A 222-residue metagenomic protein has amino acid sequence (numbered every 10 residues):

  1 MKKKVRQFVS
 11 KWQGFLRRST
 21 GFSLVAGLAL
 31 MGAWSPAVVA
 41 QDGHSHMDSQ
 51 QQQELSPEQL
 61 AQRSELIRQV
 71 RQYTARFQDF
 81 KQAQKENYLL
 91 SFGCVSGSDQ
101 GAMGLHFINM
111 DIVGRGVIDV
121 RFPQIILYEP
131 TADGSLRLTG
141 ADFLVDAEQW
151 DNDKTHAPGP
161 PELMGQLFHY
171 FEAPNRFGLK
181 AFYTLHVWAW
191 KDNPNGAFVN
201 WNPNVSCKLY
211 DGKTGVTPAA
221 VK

Functional and structural regions predicted by a protein language model:
M1-R17: N-terminal secretory signal peptides that target proteins for export/translocation
K2, G32-S35: Position-driven detector of the extreme protein N-terminus
W12, L16-S19, S23, F77: Short, flexible helical or helix-coil boundary motifs
T20-A33: Bacterial N-terminal signal peptides
P36-A40: Sec/Tat signal peptide C-region and signal peptidase I cleavage site
Q41-K222: Primary mode marks residue(s) on the alpha4-beta5-alpha5 output face of response regulator receiver
